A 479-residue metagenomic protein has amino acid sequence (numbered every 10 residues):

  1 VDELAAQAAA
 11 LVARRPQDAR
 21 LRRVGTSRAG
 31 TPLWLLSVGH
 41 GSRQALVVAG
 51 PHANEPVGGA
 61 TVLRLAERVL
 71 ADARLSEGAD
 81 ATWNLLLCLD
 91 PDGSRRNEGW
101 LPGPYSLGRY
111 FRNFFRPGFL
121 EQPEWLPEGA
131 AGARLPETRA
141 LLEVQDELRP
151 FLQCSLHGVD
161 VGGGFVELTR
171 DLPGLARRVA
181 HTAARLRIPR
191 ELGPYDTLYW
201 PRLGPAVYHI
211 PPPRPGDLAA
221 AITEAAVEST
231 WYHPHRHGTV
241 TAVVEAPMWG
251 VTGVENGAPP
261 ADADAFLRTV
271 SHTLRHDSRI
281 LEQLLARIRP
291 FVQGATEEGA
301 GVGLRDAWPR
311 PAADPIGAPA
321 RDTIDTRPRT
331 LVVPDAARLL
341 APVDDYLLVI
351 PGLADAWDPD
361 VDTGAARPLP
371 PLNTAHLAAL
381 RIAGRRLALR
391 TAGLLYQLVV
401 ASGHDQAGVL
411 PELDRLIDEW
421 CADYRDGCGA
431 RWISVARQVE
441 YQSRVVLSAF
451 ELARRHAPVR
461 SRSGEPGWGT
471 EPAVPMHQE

Functional and structural regions predicted by a protein language model:
V1-L33: Short glycine- and acidic-rich boundary segments immediately preceding or forming the N-terminal edge of structured
W34-S42: Short beta-strand-to-loop junctions in surface cap/lid or active-site-entrance loops
S42-Q44, V57, L70, L75-A176 (+5 more regions): Active-site/substrate-binding loop(s) of hydrolase catalytic cores
L46-A49: Short hydrophobic beta-strand that contains or immediately precedes a catalytic carboxylate
H52, D90, V159-D160, P247-W249: Catalytic metal-binding/acid-base residues of hydrolase active sites
H52-A60: Di-metal (Zn2+ and/or Mg2+/Mn2+) metal-binding site signature of metallo-dependent hydrolases with the MBL/beta-CASP
V62-A71: Short, well-ordered amphipathic alpha-helices
G174-E479: C-terminal accessory segments enriched in acidic
